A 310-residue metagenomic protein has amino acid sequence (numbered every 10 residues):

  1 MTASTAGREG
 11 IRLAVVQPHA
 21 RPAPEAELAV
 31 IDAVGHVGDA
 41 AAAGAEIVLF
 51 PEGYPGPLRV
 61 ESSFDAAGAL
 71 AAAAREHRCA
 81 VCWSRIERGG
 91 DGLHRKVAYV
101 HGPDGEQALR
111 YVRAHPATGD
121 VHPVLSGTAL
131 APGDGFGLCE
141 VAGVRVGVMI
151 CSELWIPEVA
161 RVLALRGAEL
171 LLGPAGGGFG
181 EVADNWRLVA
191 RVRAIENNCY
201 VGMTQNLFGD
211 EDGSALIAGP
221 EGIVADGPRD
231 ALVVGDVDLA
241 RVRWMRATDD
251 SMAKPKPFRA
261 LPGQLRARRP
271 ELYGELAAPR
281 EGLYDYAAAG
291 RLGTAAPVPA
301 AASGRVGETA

Functional and structural regions predicted by a protein language model:
A6-A20, E27: Short beta-strand segments enriched in small/hydrophobic residues
L13-V15, I47-L49, C82, V148 (+1 more regions): Structural motif
R21-V112, F179-I195: Cys-nucleophile CN-hydrolase/nitrilase-fold catalytic domain and related Cys-dependent amidase chemistry that acts on
S63-C82, C151, W155-V234: CN hydrolase (nitrilase-like) catalytic-core segments centered on the catalytic cysteine and neighboring Lys/Glu
V81-S84, H115-V124, N198-G202: Short Pro/Gly-enriched beta-strand edge/turn motifs at strand-loop
W83-R85, K96-V100, G137-C139, G213-I217 (+1 more regions): Short beta-strand scaffold segments in enzyme catalytic cores
G89-E169, F179-V192, S251: Active-site catalytic loop in hydrolytic enzyme cores
N206-A310: C-terminal beta-strand edge segments of enzyme domains
